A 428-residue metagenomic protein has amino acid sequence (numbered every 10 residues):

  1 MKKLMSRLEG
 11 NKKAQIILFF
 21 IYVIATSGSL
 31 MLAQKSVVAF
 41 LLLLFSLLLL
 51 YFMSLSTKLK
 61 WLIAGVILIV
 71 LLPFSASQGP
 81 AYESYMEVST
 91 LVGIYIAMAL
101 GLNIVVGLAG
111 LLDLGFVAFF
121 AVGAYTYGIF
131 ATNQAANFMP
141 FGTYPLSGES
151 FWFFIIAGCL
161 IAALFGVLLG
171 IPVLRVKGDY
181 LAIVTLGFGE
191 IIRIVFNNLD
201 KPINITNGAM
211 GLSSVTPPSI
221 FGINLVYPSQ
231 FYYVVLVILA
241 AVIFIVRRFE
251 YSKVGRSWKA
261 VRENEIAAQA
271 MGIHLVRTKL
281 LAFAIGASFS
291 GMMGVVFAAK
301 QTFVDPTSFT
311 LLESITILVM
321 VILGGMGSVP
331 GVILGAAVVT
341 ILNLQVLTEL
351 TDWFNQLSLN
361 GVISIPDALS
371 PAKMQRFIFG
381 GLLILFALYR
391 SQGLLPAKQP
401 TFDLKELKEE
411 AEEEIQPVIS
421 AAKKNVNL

Functional and structural regions predicted by a protein language model:
K2-L428: Transmembrane alpha-helices and adjacent helix-loop boundaries
